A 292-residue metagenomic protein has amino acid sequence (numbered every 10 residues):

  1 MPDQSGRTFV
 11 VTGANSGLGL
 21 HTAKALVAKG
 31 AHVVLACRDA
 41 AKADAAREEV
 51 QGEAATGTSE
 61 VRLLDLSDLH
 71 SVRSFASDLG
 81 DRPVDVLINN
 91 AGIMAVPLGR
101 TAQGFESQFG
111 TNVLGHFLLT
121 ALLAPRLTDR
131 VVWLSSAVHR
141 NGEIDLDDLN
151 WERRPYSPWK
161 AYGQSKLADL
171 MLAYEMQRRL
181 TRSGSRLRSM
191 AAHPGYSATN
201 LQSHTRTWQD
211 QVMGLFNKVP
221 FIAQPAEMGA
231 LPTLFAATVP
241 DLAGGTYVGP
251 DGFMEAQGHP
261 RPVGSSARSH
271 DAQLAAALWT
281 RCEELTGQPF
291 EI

Functional and structural regions predicted by a protein language model:
M1-Q209, E284-I292: Rossmann-fold NAD(P)H-dependent dehydrogenase/reductase core
L35, L64, F221, A267-H270: Pocket-edge positions in alpha/beta enzyme catalytic cores
A46, L172, G229-P232, L278: Alpha-helical packing segments of well-folded alpha/beta enzyme cores
S165, F216-V263, A272-A276: C-terminal helical subdomain
T205-T207, V263-H270: Charged/polar, low-hydrophobicity segments characteristic of intrinsically disordered regions and flexible loops
Q209-L215: Cytoplasmic juxtamembrane interface segments
S266-I292: C-terminal amphipathic/interface module of NAD(P)-dependent oxidoreductases and related NAD-binding regulators
